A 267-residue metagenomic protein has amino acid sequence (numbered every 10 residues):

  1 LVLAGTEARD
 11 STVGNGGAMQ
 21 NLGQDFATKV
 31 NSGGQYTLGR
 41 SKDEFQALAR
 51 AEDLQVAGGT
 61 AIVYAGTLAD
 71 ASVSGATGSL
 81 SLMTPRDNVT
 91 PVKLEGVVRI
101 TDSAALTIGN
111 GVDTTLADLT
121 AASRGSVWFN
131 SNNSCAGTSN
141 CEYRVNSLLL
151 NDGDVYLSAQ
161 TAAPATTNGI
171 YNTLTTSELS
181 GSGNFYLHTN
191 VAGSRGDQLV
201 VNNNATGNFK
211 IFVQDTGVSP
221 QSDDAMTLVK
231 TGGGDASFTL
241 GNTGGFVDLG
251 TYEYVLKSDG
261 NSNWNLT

Functional and structural regions predicted by a protein language model:
G5: Short, surface-exposed glycine/acidic/tryptophan-bearing loops
T12, N21, D25-S32, G39-D43 (+6 more regions): Extracellular beta-solenoid/beta-roll
